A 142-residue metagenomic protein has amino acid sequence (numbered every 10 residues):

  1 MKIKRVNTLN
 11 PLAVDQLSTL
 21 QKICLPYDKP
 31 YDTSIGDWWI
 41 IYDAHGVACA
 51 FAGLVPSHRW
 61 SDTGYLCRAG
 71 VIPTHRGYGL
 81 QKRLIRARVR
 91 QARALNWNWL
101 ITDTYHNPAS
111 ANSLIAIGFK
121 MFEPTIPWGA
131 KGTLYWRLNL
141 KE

Functional and structural regions predicted by a protein language model:
M1-K29: Short amphipathic alpha-helix that is part of the acyltransferase structural core
R5, A48, K120-F122: Residue-level detector of beta-propeller blades
S18-A44, A48-G53: Active-site rim helix/loop that mediates acceptor-substrate recognition in acyltransferases
V47-S57, T63-G70: Conserved beta-strand in the GNAT
V71, G77-R90, A116: Conserved acetyl-CoA-binding loop-helix of GNAT-fold acetyltransferases
A92-Y105: Conserved GNAT acetyl-CoA-binding A-motif
Y105-P124, W128-K131: Conserved active-site alpha-helix within GNAT-family acetyltransferase domains
P127-E142: C-terminal "cap" of GNAT-fold acetyltransferases
